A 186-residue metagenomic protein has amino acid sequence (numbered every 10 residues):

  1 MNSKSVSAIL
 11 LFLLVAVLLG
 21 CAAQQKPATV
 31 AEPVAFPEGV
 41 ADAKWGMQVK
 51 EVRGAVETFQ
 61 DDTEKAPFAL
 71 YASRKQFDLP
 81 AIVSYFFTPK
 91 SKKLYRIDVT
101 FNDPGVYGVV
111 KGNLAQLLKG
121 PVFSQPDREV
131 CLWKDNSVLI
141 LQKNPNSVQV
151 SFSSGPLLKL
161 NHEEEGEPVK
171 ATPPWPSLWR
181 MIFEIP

Functional and structural regions predicted by a protein language model:
M1-L10: Bacterial N-terminal signal peptides that target proteins for export
L18-G20: C-terminal motif of bacterial Sec signal peptides marking the signal peptidase cleavage site
A22-Q24: Bacterial signal peptide processing site
K26-E64, D98-P186: Non-cytosolic coordination micro-motifs
G54-I82: N-terminal, post-signal-peptide region of Sec/Tat-exported proteins
A69-S73, S84-Y85, C131-W133, L141: Short beta-strand element of the conserved SAM-dependent methyltransferase core
A72-V110: Mid-chain, structured segments of secreted extracytoplasmic proteins
